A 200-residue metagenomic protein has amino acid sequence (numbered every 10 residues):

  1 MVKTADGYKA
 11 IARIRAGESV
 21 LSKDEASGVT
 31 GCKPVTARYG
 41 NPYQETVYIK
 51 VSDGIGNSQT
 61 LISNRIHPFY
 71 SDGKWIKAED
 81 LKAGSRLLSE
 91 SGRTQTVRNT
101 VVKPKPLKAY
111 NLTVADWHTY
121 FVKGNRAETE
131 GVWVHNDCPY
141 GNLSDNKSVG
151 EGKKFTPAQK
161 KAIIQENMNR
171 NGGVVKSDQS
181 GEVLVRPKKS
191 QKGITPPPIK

Functional and structural regions predicted by a protein language model:
M1-P139: HINT superfamily self-processing domains
N57-Q59, A127, V134, S144 (+3 more regions): Polar low-complexity intrinsically disordered regions enriched in Ser/Thr and small residues
Q59, Q165-E166: Short, flexible, glycine/charge-rich loop motifs used to bind or transfer phosphoryl groups or to couple energy/partner
C138-A162, M168, V183: A boundary/linker detector
K160-I163, G181-K200: Histidine-centered nuclease catalytic patch
G173-V175: Cys/His-enriched microdomains
